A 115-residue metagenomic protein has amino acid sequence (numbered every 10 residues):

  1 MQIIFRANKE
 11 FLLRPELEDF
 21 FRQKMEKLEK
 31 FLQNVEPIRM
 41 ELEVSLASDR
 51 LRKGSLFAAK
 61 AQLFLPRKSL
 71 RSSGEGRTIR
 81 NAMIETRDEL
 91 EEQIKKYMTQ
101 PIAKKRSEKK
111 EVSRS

Functional and structural regions predicted by a protein language model:
M1-S115: N-terminal, polar/charged subdomain of small-to-medium soluble alpha/beta proteins
